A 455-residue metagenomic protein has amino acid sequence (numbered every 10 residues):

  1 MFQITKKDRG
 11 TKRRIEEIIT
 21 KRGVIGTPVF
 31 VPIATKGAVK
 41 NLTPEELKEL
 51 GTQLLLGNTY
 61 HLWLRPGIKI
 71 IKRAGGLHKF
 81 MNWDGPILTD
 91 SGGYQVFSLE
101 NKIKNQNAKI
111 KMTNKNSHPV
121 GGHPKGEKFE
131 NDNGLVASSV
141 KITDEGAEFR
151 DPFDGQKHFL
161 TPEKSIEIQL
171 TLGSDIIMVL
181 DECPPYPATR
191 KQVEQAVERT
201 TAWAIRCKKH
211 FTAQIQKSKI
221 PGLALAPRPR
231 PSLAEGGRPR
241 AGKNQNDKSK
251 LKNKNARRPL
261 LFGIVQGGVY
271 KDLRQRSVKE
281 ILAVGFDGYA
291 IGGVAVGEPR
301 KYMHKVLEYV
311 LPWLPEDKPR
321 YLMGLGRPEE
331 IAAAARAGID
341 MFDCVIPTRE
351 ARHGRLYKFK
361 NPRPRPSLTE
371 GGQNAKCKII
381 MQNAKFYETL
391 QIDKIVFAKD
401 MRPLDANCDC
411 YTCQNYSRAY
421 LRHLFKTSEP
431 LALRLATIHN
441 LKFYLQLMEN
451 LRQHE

Functional and structural regions predicted by a protein language model:
M1-K104, G126-I215, D393-A398: Non-catalytic, usually N-terminal nucleic-acid engagement modules in DNA/RNA processing proteins
T27, T52-Q53, W83-I87, G173-I176 (+4 more regions): Short, well-ordered coil/turn segments that N-cap beta-strands
K102-S139, T212-R258, K360-F386: Intrinsic disorder/low-complexity segments
K191-T201, K209-H210, D272-V284, I438: Short, electropositive alpha-helical surface patch
L260-K360, A384-L404: Glycine-rich phosphate/ribose-binding loops and adjacent secondary-structure elements that form binding surfaces
A351-H353, F386-L435: Cysteine-cluster motifs in flexible loop/terminal segments that predominantly coordinate metals
A432-M448: Short secondary-structure subsegments characteristic of cysteine-rich extracellular domains
M448-E455: Extended hydrophobic packing segments that form well-structured cores
